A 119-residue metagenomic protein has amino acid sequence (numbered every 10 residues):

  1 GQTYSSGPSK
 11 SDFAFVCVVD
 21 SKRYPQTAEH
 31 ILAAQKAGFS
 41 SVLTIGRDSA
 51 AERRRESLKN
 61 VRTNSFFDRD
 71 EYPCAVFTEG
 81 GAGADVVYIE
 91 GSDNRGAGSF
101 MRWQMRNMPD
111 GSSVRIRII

Functional and structural regions predicted by a protein language model:
G1-R69, P73-I119: Nuclease and nuclease-like effector domains acting on nucleic acids or nucleotide cofactors
